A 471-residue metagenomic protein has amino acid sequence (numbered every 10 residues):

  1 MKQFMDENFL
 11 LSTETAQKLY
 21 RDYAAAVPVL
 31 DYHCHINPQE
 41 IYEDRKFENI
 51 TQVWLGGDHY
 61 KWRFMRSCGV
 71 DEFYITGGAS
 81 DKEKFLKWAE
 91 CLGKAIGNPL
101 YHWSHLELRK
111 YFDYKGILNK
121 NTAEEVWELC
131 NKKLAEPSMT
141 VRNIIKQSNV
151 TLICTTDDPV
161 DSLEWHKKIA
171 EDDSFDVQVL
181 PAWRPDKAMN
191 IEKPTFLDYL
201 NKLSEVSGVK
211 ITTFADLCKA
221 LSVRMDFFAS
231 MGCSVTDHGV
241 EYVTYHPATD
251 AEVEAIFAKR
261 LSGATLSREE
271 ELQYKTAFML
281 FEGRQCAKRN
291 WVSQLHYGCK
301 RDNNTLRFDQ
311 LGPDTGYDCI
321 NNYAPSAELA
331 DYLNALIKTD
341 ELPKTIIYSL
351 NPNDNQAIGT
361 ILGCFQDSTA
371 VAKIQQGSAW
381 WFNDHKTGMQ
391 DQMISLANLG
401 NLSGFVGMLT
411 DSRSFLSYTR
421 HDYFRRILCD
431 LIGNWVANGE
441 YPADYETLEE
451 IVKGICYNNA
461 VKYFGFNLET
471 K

Functional and structural regions predicted by a protein language model:
K2-R289, E341-P343, I347-N353, G359 (+1 more regions): Metal-cofactor-binding active-site regions of metalloenzymes
S293-L295: C-terminal amphipathic alpha-helical interaction region
D302-Q376: Active-site-proximal binding-pocket segments
